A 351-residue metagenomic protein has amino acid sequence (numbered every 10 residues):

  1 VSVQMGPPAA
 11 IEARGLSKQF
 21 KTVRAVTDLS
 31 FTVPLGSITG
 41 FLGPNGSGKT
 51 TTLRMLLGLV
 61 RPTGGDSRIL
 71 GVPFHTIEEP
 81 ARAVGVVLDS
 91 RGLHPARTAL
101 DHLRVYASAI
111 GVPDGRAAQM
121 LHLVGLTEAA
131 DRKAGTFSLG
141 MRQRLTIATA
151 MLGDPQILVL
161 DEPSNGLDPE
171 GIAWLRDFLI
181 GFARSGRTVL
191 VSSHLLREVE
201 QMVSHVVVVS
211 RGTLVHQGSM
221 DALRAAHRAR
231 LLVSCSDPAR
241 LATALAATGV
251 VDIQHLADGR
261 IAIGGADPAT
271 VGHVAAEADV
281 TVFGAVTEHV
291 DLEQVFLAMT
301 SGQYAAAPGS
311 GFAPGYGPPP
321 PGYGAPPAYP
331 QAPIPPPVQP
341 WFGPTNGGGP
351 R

Functional and structural regions predicted by a protein language model:
V1-S17, G302-R351: ABC-family P-loop ATPase nucleotide-binding domain
G6-S210, H216: ABC transporter nucleotide-binding domains
L35, A99, M220, H289-L292: Structural motif detector for alpha-helix initiation sites
A81, H227-R228: Short Pro/Gly-enriched coil loops immediately N-terminal to beta-strands
S108-G111, S204, V250, L297 (+1 more regions): Non-catalytic alpha-helical coupling and interface elements of nucleotide-dependent molecular machines and regulators
L214-S219, L245-G249: Short amphipathic beta-strand starts and helix->beta connectors
D221-A225: Short acidic-hydrophobic catalytic motif
R228-G302: Short, charged/small-residue-rich alpha-helical element at the C-terminal edge of ABC transporter nucleotide-binding
